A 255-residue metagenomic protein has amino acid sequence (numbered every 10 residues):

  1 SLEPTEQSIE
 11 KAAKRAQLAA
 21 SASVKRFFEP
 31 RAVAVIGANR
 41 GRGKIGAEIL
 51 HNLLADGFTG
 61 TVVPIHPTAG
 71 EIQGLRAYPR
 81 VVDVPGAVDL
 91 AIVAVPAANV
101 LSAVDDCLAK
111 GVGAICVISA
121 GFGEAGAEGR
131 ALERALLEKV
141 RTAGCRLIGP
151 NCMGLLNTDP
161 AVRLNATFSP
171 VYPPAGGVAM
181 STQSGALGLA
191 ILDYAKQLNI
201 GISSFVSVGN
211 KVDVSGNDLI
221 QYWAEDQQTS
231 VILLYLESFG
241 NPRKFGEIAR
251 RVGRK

Functional and structural regions predicted by a protein language model:
S1-K255: Catalytic-core regions of core metabolic enzymes, especially those transforming organic acids/acyl-group intermediates
